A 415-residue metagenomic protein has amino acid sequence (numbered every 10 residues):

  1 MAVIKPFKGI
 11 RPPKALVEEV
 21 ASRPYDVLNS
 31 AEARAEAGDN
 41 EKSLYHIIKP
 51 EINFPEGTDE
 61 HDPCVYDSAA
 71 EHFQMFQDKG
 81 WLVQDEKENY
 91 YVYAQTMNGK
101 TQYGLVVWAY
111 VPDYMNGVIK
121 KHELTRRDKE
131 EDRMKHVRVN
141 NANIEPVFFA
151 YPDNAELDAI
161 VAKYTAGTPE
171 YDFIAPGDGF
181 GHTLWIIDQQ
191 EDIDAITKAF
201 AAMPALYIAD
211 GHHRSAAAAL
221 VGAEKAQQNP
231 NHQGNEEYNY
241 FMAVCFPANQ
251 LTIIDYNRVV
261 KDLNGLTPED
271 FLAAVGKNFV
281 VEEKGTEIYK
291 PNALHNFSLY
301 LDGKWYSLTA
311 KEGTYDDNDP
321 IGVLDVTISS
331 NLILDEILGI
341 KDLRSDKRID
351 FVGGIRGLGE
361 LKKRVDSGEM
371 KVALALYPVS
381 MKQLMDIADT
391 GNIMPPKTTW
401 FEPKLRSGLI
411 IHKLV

Functional and structural regions predicted by a protein language model:
M1-V415: Surface-exposed, charge/polar-rich loops and edge strands
